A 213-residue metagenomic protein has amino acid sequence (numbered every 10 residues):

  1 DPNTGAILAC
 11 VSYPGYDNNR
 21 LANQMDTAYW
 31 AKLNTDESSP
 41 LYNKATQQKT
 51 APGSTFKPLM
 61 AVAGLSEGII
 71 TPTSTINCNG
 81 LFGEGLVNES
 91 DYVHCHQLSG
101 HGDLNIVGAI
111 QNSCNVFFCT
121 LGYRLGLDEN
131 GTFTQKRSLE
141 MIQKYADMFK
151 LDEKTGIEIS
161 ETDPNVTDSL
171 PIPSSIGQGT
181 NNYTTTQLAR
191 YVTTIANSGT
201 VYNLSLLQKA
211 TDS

Functional and structural regions predicted by a protein language model:
P2-S54, L59-S213: Beta-lactam-recognizing serine transpeptidase/beta-lactamase-like catalytic domain environment
